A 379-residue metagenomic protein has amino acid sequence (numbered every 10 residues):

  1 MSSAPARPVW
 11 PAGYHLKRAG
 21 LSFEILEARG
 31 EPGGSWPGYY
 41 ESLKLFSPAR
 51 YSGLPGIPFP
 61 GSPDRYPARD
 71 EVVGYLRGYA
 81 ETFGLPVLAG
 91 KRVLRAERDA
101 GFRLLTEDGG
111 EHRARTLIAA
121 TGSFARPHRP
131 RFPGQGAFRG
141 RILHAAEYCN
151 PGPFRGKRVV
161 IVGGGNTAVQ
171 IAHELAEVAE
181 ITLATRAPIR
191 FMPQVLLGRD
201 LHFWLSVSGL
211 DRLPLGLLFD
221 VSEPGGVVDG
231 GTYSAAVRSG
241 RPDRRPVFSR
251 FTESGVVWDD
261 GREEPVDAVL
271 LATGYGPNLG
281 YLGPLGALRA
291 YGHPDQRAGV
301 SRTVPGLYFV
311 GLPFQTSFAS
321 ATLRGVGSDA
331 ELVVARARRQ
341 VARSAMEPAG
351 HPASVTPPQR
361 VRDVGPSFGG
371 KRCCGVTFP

Functional and structural regions predicted by a protein language model:
M1-R7, P11-R29, G33-S35, D64-V355 (+2 more regions): Flavin (primarily FAD) cofactor-binding/catalytic cores of flavoenzymes
G33-S35, Y39-F46: Short, solvent-exposed beta-strand-terminating loops
E41, R50, A100: Residues that flank catalytic or metal-binding motifs in active/ligand-binding sites
F46-D64, D211-L213: Glycine-rich flavin
R360-P366: Juxtamembrane/membrane-water interface recognition
